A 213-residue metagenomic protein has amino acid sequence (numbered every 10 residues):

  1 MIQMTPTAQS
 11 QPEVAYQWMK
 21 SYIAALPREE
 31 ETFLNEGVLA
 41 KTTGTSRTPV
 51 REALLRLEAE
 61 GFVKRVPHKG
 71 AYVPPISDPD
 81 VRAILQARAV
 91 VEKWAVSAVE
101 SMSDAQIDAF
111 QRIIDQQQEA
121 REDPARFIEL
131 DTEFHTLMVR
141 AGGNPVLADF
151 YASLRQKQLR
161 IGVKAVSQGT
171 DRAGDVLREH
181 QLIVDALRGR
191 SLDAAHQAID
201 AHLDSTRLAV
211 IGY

Functional and structural regions predicted by a protein language model:
M1-S101, R207, G212: Short linear motifs at protein or domain termini
E13, D78, A89, I107-Q111 (+1 more regions): Amphipathic alpha-helical repeat elements characteristic of tetratricopeptide repeat
I84, F110, F127, D131 (+5 more regions): Hydrophobic packing residues in well-ordered alpha-helices of helical domains and bundles
A87-M102, T132-T170: Hydrophobic, amphipathic alpha-helical faces that serve as interaction scaffolds
V91, I113, A120-D123, L130-E133 (+5 more regions): Amphipathic coiled-coil alpha-helices
E92-R126: Amphipathic alpha-helical dimerization/coiled-coil segments that flank or bridge DNA-binding/regulatory modules
Q118-E119, K164-Y213: C-terminal all-alpha effector/ligand-binding and dimerization domain of prokaryotic HTH-type transcriptional repressors
